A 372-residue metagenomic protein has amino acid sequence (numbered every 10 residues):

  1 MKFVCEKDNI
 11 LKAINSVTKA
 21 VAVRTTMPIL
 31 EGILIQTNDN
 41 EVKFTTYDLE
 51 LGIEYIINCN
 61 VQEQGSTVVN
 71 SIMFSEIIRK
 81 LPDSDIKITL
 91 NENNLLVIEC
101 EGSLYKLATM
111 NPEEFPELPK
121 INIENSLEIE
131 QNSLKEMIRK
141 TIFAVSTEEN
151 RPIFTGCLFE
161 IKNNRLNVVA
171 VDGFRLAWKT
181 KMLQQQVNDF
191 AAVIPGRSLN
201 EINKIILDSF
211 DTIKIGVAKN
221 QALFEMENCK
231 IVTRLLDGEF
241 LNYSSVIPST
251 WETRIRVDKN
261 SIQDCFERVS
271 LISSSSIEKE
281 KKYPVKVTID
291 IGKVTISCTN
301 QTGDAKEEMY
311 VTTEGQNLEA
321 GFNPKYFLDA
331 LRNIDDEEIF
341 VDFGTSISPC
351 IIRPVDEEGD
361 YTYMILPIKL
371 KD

Functional and structural regions predicted by a protein language model:
M1-D372: Structural preference for solvent-exposed beta-strand-turn elements and adjacent flexible terminal/loop segments within
